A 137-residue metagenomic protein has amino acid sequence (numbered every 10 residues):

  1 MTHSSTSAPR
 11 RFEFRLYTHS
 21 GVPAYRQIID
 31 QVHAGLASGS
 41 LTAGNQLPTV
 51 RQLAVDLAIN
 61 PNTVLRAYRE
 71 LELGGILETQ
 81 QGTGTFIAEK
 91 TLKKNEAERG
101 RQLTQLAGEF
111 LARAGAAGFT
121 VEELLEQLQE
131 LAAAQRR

Functional and structural regions predicted by a protein language model:
M1-Q46, R101, Q105, L111-R137: Extreme N-terminal segment that seeds HTH/winged-HTH DNA-binding domains in transcriptional regulators
Y25, T49, T83-G100: Short, cationic-aromatic polyanion-contact patches
S40-N45, E70-G82, F86-K90: Beta-hairpin "wing" of winged helix-turn-helix
Q46-L57, L71: A short alpha-helical element within helix-turn-helix/winged-helix DNA-binding domains across DNA-binding proteins
L53-A54, E89, A132-A133: Short secondary-structure boundary/hinge segments and terminal tails
D56, L73-I76, A117, A134: Residue cluster at the C-terminal edge of the helix-turn-helix DNA-binding motif
N62: Key DNA-contact positions within bacterial/archaeal DNA-binding proteins
